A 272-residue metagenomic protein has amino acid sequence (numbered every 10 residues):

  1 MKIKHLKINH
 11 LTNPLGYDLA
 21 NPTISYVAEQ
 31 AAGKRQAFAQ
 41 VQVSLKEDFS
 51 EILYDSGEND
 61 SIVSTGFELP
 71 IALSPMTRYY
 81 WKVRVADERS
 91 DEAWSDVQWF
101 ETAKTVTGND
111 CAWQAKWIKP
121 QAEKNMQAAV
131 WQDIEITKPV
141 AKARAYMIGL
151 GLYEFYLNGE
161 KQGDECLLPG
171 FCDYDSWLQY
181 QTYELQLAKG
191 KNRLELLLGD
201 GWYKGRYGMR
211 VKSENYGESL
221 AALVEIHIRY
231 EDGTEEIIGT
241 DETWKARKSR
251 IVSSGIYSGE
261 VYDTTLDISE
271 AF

Functional and structural regions predicted by a protein language model:
M1-A31, E101-V106: Pro/Thr/Ser/Gly-rich low-complexity, intrinsically disordered linker/stalk tracts
L11-D18, A128-I136: Extracellular ectodomain segments of secreted/surface proteins
D18, P75-M76, K189: Surface-exposed loops/turns
Y26, S61, Y80-K82, D87 (+3 more regions): Accessory beta-strand-rich segments of carbohydrate-active enzymes
A28, K34-R78, R84, E88-W94 (+1 more regions): Recognizes extended acidic, P/S/T-rich segments that occur within or adjacent to Ig-like beta-sandwich modules
R35, Q40-V43, E101-T105, E165: Conserved, charged catalytic cores of large soluble enzymes
D96-W99: Terminal edge beta-strands and adjacent linker/stalk segments of extracellular immunoglobulin-superfamily beta-sandwich
T107-D133, A141: Extracellular/secretory pathway-exposed regions associated with glycan biology
